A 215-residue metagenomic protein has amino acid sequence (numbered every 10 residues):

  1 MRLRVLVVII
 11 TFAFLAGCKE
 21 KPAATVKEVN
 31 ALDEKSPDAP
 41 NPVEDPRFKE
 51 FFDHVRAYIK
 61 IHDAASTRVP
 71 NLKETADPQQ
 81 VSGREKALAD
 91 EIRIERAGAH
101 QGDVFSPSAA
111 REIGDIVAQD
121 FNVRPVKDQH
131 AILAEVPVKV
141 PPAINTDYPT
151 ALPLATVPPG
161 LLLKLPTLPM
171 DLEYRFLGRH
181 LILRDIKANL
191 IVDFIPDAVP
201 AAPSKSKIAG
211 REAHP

Functional and structural regions predicted by a protein language model:
M1-V5: Positively charged n-region of N-terminal signal peptides that target proteins for export
L6-F14: Bacterial N-terminal signal peptides
L15, T25-V26, R211: Short stretches within intrinsically disordered, low-complexity N-terminal or propeptide regions
C18-K21: Bacterial signal peptide processing site
T25-P46, E50: Post-signal peptide N-terminal segment of mature Sec-exported envelope proteins
D45-A109: Early exported N-terminus immediately downstream of N-terminal targeting peptides
G83-V157: Mid-length scaffold segments of soluble, non-membrane domains
H130-P215: Amphipathic, charged alpha-helical segments and their helix-to-coil junctions in extracytoplasmic/peripheral assemblies
